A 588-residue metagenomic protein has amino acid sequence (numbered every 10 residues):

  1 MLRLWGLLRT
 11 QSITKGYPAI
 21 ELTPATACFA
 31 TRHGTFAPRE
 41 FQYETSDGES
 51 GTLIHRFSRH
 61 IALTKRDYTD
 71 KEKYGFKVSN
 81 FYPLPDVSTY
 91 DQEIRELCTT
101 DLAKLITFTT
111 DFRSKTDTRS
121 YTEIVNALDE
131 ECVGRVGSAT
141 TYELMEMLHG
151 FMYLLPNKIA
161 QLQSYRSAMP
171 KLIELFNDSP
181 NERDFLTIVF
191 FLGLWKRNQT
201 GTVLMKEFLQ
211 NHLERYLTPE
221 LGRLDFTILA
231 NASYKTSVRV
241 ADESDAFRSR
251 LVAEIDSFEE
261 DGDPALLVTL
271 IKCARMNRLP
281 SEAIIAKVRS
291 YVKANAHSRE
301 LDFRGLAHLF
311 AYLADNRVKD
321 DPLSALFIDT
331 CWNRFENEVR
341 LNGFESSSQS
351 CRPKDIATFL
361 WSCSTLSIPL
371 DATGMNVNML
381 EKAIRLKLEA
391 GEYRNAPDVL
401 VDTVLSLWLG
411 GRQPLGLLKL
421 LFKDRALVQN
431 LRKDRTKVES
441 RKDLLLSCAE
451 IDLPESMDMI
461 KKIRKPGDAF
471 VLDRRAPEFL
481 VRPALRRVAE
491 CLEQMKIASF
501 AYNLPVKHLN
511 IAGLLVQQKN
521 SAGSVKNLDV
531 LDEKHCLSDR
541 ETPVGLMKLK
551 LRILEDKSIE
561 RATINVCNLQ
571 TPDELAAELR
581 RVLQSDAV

Functional and structural regions predicted by a protein language model:
L2-V588: Eukaryotic RNA-binding helical-repeat scaffolds
